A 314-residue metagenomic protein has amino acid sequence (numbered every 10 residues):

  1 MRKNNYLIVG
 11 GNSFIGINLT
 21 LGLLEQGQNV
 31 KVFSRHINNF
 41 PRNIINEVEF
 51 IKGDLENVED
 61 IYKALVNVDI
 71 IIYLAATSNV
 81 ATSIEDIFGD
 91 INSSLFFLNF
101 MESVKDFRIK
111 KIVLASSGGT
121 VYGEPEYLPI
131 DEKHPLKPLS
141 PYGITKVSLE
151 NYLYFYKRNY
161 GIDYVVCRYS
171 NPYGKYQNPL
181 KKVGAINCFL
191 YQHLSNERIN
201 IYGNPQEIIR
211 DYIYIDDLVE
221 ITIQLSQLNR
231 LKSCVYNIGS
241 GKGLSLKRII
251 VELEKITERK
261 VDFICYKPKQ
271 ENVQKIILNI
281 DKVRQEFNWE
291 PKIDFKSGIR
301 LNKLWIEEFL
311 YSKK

Functional and structural regions predicted by a protein language model:
R2-N4, F295-K314: Amphipathic terminal alpha-helices
Y6-E25: N-terminal Rossmann NAD(P)H-binding glycine-rich loop of SDR-like oxidoreductase domains
L55-N92: NAD(P)H-binding glycine-rich loop region in Rossmannoid oxidoreductase-like domains and their noncatalytic homologs
I71, I84-V113: NAD(P)-cofactor binding segment of oxidoreductase domains
A76-F88, D106, A115-S140, R158-Y160: Active-site "gating" loop of Rossmann-like NAD(P)-dependent oxidoreductase/epimerase domains
E124, L139-V165, H193-L194: Active-site Tyr-X1-5-Lys
V147, P172-C188, E197, Y202-G203 (+5 more regions): Glycine/proline-rich active-site loop of Rossmann-fold NAD(P)-dependent oxidoreductases
N204-Q206, V235-Y236, S245-I250, E258-K275: C-terminal "lid/loop" region of Rossmann-like NAD(P)-dependent oxidoreductases
